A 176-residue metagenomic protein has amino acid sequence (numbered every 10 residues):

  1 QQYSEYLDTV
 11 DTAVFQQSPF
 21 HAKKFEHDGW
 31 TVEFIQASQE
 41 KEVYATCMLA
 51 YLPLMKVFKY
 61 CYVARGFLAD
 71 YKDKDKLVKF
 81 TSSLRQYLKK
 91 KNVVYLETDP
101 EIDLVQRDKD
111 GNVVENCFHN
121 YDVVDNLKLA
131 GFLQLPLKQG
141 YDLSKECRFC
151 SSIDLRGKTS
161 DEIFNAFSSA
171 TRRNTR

Functional and structural regions predicted by a protein language model:
Q1, A45, V123-R176: Acyltransferase donor/substrate-recognition loop-hinge adjacent to the catalytic core
Q1-H21, R176: Short amphipathic alpha-helix that is part of the acyltransferase structural core
L7-D11, L84-L88, L127: Hydrophobic, Leu/Ile/Phe/Ala-enriched alpha-helical segments that form helix-helix packing faces
T12, W30, V93, L129-L133: Short aromatic/hydrophobic-glycine micro-motifs
P19-H21, F80-L84, Q134-K138: Short alpha-helical segments and helix-capping/turn motifs at coil-helix boundaries
K23-E115: Conserved donor-binding loop and adjoining core beta-sheet/short helix segment in diverse acyl/aminoacyl transferases
V114, F118-N126: Extracellular disulfide-rich cysteine clusters
